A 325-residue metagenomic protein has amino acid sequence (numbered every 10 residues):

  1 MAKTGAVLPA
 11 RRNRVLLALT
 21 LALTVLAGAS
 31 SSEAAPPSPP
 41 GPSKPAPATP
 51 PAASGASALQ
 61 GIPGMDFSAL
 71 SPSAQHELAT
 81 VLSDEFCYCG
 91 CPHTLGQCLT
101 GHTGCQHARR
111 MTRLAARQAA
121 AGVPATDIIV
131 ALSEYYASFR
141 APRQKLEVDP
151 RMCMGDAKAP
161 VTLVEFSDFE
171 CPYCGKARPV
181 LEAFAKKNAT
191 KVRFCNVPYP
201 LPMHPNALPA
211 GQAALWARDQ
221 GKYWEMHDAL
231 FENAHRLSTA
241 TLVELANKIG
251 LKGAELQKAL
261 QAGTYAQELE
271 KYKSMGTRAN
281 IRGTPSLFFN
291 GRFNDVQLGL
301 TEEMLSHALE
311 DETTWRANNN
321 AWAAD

Functional and structural regions predicted by a protein language model:
K3-L17: Bacterial N-terminal signal peptides that target proteins for export
A18-G28: Bacterial N-terminal signal peptides
G28-K44: Signal peptide processing junction and immediate N-terminal pro/mature segment of secreted/exported proteins
S54-I62, A137-M154: N-terminal "domain-start" segment that seeds a small globular fold
P72-Y88: Immediate flanking context of iron-sulfur cluster ligation sites
A74, L146-V161, K186: A short beta-strand-turn-helix
V81, Y88, T94-A119, F169-E170 (+5 more regions): Structural alpha/beta surface segment adjacent to cysteine/selenocysteine redox centers across thiol/disulfide enzymes
T162-S167, Y173-K186, V197, V243-D325: C-terminal cap of thioredoxin/glutaredoxin-like
